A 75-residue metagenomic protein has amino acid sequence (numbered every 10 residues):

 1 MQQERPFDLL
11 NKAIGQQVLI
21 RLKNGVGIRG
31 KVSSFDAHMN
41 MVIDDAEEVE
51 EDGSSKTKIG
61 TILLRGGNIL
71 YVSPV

Functional and structural regions predicted by a protein language model:
M1-V75: Conserved RNA-binding domains used in RNP assembly and mRNA/RNA metabolism
